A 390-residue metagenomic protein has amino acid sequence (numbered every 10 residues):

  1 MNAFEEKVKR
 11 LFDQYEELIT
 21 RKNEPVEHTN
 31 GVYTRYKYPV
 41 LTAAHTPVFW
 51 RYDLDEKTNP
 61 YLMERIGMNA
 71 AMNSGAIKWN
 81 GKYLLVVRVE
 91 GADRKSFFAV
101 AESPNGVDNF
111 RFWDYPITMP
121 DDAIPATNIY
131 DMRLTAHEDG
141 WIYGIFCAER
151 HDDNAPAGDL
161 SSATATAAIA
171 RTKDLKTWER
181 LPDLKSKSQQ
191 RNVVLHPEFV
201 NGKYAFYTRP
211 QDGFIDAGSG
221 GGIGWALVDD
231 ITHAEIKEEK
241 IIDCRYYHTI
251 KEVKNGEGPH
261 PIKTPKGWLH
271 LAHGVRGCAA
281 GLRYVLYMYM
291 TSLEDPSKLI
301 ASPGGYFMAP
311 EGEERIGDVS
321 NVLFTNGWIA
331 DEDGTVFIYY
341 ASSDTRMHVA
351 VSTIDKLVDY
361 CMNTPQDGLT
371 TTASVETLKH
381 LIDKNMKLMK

Functional and structural regions predicted by a protein language model:
M1-N73, I77-T127, A136-V194, E198-V253 (+2 more regions): Beta-rich carbohydrate-recognition and catalytic domains
H260: Active-site/ligand-binding surface loops and adjacent short beta/alpha elements that line catalytic pockets across
G312, I329-G334: Well-ordered alpha/beta subsegment
L323-G327: Extended, compositionally biased non-globular segments
F337: Short, surface-exposed ligand- or partner-binding patches at beta-edge/loop junctions that are enriched in aromatics
